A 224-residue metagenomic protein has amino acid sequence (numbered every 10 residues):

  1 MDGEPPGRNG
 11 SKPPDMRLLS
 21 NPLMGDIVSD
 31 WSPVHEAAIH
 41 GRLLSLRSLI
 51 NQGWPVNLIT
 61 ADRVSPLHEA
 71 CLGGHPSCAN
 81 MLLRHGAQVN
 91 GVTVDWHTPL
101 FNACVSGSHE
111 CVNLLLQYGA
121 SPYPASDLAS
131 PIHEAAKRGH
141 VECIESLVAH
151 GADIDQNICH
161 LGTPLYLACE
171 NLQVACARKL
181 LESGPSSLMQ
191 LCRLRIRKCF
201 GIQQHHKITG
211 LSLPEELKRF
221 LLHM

Functional and structural regions predicted by a protein language model:
D2-E4, S11, E182-M224: Cullin-RING E3 adaptor/co-adaptor recruitment helices
M24, N57, N90, P122-Y123 (+1 more regions): Ankyrin-repeat junction/capping positions
I27, T60, T93, A125-S126 (+1 more regions): Ankyrin repeat boundary/linker residues
S45, S77-C78, E110-C111, E142-C143 (+1 more regions): Conserved ankyrin/ankyrin-like repeat signature
S48-W54, N80-A87, N113-S121, E145-D153 (+1 more regions): Ankyrin repeat domain, specifically the short helix-to-loop turn at the C-terminus of the second helix of each repeat
